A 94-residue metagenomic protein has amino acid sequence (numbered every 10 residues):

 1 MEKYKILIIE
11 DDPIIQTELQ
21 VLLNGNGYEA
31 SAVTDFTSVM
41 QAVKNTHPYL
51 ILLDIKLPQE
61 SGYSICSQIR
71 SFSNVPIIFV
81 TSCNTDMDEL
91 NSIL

Functional and structural regions predicted by a protein language model:
M1-L94: N-terminal/domain-start alpha-helical segments
